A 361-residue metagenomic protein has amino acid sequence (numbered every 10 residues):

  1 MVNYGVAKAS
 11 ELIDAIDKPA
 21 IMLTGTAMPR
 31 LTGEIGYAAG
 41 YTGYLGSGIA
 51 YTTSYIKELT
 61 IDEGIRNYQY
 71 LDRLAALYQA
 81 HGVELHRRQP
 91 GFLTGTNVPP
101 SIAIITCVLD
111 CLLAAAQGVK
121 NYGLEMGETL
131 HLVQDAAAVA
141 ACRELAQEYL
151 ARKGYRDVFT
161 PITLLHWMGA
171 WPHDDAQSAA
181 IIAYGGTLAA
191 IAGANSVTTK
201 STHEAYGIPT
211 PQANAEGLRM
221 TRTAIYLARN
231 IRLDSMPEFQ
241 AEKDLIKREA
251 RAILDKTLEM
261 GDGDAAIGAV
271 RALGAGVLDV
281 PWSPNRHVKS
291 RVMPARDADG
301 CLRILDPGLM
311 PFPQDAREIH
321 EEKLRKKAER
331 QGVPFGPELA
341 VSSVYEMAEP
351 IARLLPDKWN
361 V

Functional and structural regions predicted by a protein language model:
M1, A15-D17, A194-V361: Acidic, glycine-enriched catalytic cores built around paired aspartates
M1-Q117, N121-G127, H131, K323-V361: Catalytic alpha/beta active-site cores
G5-K8, M28-T32, E63-L71, A103-D110 (+9 more regions): General structural feature for long, well-ordered alpha-helical segments within catalytic domains of soluble enzymes
D62, Q79-A213: Long alpha-helical, hydrophobic tracts
L74-Y78, L150-R156, A224-L233: Short, basic, helix/turn surface patches
